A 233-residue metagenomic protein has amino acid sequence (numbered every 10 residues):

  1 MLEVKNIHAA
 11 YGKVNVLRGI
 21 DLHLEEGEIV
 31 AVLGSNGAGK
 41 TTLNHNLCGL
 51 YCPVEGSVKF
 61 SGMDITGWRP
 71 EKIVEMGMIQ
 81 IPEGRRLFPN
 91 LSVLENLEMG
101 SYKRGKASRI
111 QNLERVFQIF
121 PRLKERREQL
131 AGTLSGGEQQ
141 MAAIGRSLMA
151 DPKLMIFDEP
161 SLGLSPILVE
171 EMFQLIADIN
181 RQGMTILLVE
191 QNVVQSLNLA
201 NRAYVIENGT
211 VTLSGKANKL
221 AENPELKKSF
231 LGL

Functional and structural regions predicted by a protein language model:
M1-L233: Glycine-rich phosphate-binding loops of nucleotide-dependent enzymes
